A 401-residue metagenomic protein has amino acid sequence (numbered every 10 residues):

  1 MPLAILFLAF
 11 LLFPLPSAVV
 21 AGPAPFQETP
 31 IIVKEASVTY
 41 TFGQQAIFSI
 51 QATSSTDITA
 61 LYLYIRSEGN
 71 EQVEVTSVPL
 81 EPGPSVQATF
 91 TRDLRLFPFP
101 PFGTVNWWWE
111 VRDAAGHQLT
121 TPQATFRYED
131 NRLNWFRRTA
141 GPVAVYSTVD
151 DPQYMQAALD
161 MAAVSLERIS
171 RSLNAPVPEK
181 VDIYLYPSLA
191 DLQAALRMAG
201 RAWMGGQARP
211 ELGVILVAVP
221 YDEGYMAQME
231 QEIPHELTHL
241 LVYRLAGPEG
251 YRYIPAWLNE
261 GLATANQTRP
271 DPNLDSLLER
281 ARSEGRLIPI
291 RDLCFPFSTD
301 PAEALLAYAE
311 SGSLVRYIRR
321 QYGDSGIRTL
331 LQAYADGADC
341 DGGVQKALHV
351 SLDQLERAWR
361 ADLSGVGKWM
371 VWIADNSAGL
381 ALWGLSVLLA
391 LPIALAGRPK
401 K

Functional and structural regions predicted by a protein language model:
M1-F7, A396-K401: Positively charged n-region of N-terminal signal peptides that target proteins for export
A4-P16: Bacterial N-terminal signal peptides
F13-W135, A144: Glycan-association/targeting regions that enable binding to alpha-glucans and other polysaccharides
G22-Q27, L287, R291, T299-L306 (+1 more regions): Beta/coil-rich, acidic/histidine-enriched accessory regions frequently appended to metallopeptidases
N134-P255, P296-F297, D339-G343: Juxtacatalytic substrate-recognition/specificity segment
A163-N174, T238-G247, Q267-P272, S283 (+6 more regions): Sec-exported extracytoplasmic/periplasmic mature domains
R252-P296, Q345-S364: Post-HExxH zinc-binding segment in Zn-dependent metallohydrolases
D275-I318, Y322, I327-L330: Long, well-structured alpha-helical subdomains associated with metal-dependent extracellular/ecto-lumenal hydrolases
